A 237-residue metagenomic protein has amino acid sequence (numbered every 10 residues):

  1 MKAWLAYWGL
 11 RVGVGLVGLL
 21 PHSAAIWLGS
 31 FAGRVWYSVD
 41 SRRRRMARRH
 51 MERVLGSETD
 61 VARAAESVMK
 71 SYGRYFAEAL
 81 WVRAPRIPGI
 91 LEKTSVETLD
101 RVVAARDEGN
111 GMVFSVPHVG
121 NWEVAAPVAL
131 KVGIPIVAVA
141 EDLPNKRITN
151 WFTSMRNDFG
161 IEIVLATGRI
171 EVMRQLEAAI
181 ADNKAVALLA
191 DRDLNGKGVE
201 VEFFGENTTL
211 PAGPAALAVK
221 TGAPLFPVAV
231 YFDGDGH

Functional and structural regions predicted by a protein language model:
M1-V116, T149: Membrane-anchoring hydrophobic helices of lipid-metabolizing enzymes
R83-H237: Soluble catalytic domains of membrane acyltransferases
